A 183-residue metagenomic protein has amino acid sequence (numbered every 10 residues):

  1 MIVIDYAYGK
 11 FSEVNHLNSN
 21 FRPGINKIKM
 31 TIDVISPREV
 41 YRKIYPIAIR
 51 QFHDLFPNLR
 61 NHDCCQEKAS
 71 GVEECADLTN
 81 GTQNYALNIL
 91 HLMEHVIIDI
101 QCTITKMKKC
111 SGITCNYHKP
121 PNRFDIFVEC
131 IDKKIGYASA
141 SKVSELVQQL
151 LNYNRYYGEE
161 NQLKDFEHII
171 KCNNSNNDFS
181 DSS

Functional and structural regions predicted by a protein language model:
M1-T105, A140-E145: His/Glu-rich zincin catalytic helix
D5, L150, D181: Histidine-centered, transition-metal-coordinating active-site segments
K27-M30, Q101-L146: M16 family metallopeptidases and their MPP-like homologs
G81-T82, A86-L90, G158-F166, S183: Intrinsic structural disorder
L150-N176: Acidic/histidine-enriched alpha-helical segments
N177-S183: Long, low-complexity, intrinsically disordered segments
